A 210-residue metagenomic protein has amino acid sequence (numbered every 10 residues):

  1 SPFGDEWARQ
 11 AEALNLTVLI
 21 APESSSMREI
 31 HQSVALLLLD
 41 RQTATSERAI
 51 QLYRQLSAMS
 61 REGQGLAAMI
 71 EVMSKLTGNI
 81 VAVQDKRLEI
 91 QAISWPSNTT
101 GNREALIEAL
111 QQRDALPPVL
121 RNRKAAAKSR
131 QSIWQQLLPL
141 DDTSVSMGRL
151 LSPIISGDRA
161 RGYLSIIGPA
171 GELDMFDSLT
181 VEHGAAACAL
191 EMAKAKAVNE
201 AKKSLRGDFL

Functional and structural regions predicted by a protein language model:
S1-L210: Alpha-helical/coil-rich non-catalytic "connector" segments in signaling and regulatory proteins
